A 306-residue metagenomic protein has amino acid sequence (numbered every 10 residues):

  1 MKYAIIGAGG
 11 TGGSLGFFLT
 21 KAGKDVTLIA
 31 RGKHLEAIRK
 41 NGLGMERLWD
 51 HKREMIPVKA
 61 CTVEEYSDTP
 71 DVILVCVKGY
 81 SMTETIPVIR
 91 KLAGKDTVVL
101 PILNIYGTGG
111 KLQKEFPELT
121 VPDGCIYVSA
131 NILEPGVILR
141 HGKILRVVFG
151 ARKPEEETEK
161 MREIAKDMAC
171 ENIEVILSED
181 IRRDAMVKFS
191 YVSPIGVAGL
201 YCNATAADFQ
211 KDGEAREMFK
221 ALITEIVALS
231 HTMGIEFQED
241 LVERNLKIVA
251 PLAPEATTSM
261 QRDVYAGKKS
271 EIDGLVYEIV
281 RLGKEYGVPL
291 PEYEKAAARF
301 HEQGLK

Functional and structural regions predicted by a protein language model:
M1-H51: NAD(P)+-binding Rossmann beta1-loop-alpha1 motif at the extreme N-terminus of oxidoreductases
L43-A60, V192: N-terminal glycine-rich dinucleotide-binding loop that anchors FAD/FMN and/or NAD(P) in oxidoreductases
K52-V137: Rossmann-like NAD(P)(H) cofactor-binding subdomain of soluble oxidoreductases
A93, I138-A151, L200-Q210, T257-A266: Helix-loop-beta segment of a Rossmann-like dinucleotide-binding subdomain
L103-V187: Rossmann-fold dinucleotide-binding core
E159, C170, K220-K306: NAD(P)-dependent Rossmann-like dehydrogenase/reductase catalytic/cofactor-binding core
R182-A206, Q210, E214-V227, A253: Active-site-proximal catalytic alpha-helix in oxidoreductases
